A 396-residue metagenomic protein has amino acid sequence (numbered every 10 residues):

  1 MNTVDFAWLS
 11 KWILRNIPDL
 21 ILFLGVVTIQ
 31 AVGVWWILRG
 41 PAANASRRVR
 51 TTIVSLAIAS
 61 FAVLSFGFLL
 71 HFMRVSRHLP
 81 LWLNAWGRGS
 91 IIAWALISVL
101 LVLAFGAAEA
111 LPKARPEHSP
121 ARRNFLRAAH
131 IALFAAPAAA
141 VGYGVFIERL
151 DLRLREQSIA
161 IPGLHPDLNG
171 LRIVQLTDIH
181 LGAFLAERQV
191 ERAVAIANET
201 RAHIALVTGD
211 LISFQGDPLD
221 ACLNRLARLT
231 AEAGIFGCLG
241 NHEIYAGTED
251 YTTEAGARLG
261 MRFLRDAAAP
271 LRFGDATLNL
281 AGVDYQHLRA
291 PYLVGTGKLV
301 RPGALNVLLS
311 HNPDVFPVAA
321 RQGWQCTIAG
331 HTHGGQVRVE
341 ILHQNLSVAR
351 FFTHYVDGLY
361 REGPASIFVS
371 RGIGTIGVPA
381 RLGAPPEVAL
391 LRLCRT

Functional and structural regions predicted by a protein language model:
M1-L150: Non-catalytic terminal accessory segments
R155, A160, L164-T396: Soluble catalytic domains of enzymes that build or remodel membrane lipids, polysaccharides, and related
